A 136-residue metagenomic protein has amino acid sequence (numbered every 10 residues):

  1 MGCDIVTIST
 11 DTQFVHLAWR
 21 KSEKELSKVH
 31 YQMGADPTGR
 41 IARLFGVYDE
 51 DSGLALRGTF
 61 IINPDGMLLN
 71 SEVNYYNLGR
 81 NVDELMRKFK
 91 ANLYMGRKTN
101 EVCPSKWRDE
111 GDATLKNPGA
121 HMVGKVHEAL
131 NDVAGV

Functional and structural regions predicted by a protein language model:
M1-V136: Chalcogenol-based redox active-site neighborhoods
